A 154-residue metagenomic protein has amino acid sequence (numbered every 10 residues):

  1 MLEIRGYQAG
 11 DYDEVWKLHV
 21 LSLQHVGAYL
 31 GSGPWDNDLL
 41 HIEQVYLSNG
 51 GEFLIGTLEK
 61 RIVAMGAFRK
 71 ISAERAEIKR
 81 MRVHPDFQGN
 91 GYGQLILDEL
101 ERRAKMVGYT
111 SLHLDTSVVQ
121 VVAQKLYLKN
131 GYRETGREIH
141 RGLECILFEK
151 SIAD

Functional and structural regions predicted by a protein language model:
M1-I4: Extreme N-terminal starter segment of soluble prokaryotic enzymes
G6-K79, H84-P85, L97-E99, R103 (+3 more regions): Acetyl-CoA-dependent GNAT
L40, T110-D154: C-terminal "cap" of GNAT-fold acetyltransferases
H84-D86, N90, V118-V119: Active-site acidic-Proline motif in GNAT/NAT acetyltransferases
N90, M106-T110: Short coil/turn segments at alpha/beta junctions that flank glycine-rich nucleotide-binding fingerprints
Q94: Residues forming the Rossmann-fold NAD(P)(H) cofactor-binding site
